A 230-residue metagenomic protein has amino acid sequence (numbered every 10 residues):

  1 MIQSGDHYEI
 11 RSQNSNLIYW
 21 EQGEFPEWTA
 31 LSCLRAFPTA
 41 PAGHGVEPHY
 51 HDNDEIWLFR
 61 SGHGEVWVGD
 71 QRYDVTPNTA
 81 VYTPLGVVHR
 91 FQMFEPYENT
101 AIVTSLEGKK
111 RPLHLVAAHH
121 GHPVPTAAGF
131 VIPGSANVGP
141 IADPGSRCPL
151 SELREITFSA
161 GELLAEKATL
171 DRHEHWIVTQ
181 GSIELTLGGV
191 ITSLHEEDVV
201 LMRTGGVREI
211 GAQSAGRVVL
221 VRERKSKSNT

Functional and structural regions predicted by a protein language model:
M1-S32, E47, K110-L153, A165-E166 (+1 more regions): A short, N-terminal "cap"/entry segment at the start of jelly-roll beta-barrel domains of the cupin/DSBH fold
Q22-E24, H44-H51, Q92-M93, P144-G145 (+3 more regions): Short histidine-centered beta-strand/loop micro-motifs that create catalytic or ligand/metal-coordination sites
P38, Y50-V66, T157, A168-E184: Short, conserved beta-strand element in jelly-roll/cupin
Y50, V68-D70, M93, V103 (+5 more regions): Residue-level recognition of conserved beta-strand positions in structured domain cores
I56, G62-A117: Extended, hydrophobic interaction surfaces within ordered domains
D70-L85, G188-G205: Short acidic-glycine-tyrosine-enriched beta hairpin
L85-P112, E196, T204-N229: Ligand-binding loop in jelly-roll beta-barrel domains
